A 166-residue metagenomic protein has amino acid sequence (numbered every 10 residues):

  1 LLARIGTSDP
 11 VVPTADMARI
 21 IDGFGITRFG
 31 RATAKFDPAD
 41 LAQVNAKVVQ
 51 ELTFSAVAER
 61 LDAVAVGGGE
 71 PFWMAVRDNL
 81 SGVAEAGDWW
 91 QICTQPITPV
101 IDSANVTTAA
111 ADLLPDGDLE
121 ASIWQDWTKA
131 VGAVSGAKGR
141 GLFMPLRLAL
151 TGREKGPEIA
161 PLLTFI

Functional and structural regions predicted by a protein language model:
L1-I166: Conserved nucleotide- and phosphate/pyrophosphate-binding catalytic cores in adenylate/nucleotidyl-handling enzymes
